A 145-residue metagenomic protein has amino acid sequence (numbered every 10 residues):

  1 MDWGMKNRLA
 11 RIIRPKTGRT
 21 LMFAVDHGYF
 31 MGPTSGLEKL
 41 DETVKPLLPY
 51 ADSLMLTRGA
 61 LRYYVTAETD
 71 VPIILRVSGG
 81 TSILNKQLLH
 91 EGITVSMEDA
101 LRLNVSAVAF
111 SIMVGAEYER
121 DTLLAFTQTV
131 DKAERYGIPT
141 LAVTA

Functional and structural regions predicted by a protein language model:
M1-L75: Conserved N-terminal beta1-alpha1 strand-loop-helix module at the mouth
K6, A133, T140: Expand to "…catalyze enediolate/carbanion chemistry for C-C bond making/breaking, isomerization, decarboxylation
A24-E38, R76-T94, G115-E119, T144-A145: Active-site mouth loops of central-metabolism enzymes
L47-L48, L101, E134: Non-catalytic positions within long, well-ordered alpha-helices that form the structural scaffold/packing of enzyme
L56-T57, S106-I112, I138-A145: Short beta-strand segments at enzyme active-site cores
T57-I73, L88-I93, V114-G137: Active-site-adjacent beta->alpha loops and helix N-cap segments on the catalytic face of soluble alpha/beta enzymes
S96-E117: Active-site gating/metal-coordination segments in enzymes
